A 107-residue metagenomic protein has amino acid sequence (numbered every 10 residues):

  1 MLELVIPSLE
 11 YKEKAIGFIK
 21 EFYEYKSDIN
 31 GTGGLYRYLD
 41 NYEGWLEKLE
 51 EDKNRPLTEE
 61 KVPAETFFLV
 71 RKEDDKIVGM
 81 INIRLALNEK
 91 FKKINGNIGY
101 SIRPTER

Functional and structural regions predicted by a protein language model:
M1-N97: GNAT-family acyltransferases
F91, Y100-R107: Conserved glycine-rich acetyl-CoA-binding loop
